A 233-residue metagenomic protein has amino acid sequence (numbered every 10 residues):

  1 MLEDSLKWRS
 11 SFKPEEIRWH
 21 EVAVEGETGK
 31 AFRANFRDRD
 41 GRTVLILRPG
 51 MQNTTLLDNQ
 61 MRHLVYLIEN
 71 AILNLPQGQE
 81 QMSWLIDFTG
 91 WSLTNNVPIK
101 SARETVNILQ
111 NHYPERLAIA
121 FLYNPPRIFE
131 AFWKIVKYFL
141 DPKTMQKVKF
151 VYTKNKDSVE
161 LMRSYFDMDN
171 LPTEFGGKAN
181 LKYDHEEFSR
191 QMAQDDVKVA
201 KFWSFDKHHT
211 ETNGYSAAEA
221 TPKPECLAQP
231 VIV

Functional and structural regions predicted by a protein language model:
M1-V233: Basic, amphipathic alpha-helical/coil surface patches used to engage anionic, phosphate-bearing ligands and membranes
